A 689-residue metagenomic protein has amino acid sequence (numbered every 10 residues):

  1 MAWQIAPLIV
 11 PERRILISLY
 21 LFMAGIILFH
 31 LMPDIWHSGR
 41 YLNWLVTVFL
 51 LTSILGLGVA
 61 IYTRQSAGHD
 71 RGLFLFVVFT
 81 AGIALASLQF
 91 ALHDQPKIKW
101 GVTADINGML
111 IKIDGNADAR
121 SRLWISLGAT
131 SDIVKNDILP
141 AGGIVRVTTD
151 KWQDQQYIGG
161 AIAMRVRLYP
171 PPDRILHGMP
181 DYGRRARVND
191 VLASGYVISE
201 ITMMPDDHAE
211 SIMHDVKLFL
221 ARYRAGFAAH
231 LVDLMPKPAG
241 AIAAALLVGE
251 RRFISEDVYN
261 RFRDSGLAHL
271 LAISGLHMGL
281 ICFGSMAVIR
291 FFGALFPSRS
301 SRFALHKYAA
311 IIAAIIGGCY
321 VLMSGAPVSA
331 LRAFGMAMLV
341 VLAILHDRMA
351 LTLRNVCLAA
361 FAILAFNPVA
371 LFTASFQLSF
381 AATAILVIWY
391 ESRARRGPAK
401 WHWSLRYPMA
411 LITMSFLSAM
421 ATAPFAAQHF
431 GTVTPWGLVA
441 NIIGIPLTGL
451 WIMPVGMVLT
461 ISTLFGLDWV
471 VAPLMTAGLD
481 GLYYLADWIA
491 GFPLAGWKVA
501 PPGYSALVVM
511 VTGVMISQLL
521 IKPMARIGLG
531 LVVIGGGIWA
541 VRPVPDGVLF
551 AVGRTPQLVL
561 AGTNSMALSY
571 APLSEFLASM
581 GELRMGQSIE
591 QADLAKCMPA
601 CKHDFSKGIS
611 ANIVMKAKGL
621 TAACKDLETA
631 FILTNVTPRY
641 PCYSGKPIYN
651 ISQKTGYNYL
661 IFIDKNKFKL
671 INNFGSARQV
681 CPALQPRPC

Functional and structural regions predicted by a protein language model:
M1-H37, A343-I344, V458-W469, T476 (+1 more regions): Hydrophobic alpha-helical segments
A2-I9, T63-H269, T637-C642, Y649-P688: Membrane-interface helix/helix-cap signal primarily in integral membrane proteins
L8, I17, G25, D70-G72 (+4 more regions): Hydrophobic alpha-helical transmembrane segments in multi-pass membrane proteins
G25, G108, V166, L246 (+7 more regions): Divalent metal-coordination and catalytic microenvironments
P33-L45, S66-G68, V439, G496-A500: Membrane-helix interface and helix-disruption motif detector
H37-S38, I133, K151-R167, G178 (+3 more regions): Non-globular, low-confidence helical/coil segments that flank catalytic cores
W44-I61, T80-L85, L507-Q518, L531-I538: Hydrophobic core of alpha-helical transmembrane segments in multi-pass integral membrane proteins
M203-F219, A225, N260, D264 (+4 more regions): Membrane-interface amphipathic/re-entrant loop segments adjacent to transmembrane helices in multi-pass membrane
